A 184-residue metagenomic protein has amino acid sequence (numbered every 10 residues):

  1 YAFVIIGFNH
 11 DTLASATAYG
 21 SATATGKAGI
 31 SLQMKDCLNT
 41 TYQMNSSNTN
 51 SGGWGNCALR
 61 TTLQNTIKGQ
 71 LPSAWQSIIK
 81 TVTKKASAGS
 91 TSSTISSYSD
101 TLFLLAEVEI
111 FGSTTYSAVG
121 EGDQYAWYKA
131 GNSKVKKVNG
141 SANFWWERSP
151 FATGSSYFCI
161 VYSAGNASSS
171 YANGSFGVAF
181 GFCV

Functional and structural regions predicted by a protein language model:
Y1-V184: Collagenous Gly-X-Y triple-helix signature in extracellular proteins
